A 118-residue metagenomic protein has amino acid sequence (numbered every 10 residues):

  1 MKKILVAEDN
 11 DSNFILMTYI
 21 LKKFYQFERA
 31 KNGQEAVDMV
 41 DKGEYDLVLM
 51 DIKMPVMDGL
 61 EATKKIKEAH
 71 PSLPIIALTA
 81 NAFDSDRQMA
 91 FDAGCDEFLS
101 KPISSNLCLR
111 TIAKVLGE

Functional and structural regions predicted by a protein language model:
N10-E28: Two-component/phosphorelay signaling modules centered on CheY-like receiver
Y25, D41-G43, K65-L73, A93 (+1 more regions): Conserved phosphotransfer cores of two-component systems
G43-L49: Active-site beta3 strand of CheY-like receiver
M54: Receiver (REC) domain active-site loop signature in two-component systems and cognate sites in sensor histidine kinases
I103-I112: C-terminal output helix
